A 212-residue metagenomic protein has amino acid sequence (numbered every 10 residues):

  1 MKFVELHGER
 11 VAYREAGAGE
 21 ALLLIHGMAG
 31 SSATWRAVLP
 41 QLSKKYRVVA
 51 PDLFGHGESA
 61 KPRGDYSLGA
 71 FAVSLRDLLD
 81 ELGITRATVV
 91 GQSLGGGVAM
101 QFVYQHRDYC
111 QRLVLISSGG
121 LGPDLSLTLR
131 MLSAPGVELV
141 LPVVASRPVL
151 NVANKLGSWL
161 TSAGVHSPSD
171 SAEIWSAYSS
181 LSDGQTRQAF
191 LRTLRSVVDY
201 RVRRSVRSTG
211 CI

Functional and structural regions predicted by a protein language model:
M1-L22, S43-Y46, V73, D80 (+4 more regions): Alpha/beta-hydrolase fold catalytic core
V4-G8, A16, V49-L94, S126: Active-site loop/oxyanion-hole signature of alpha/beta-hydrolase fold enzymes
E9-E58: Conserved HGGG/HGGXW glycine-rich cap/lid loop of the alpha/beta-hydrolase fold
L24-G27, S93, S118: Glycine-rich His-Gly loop
V98-F102: Hydrolases whose catalytic domains are alpha/beta-hydrolase-1, hotdog thioesterase, or metallo-beta-lactamase-like
Y104, Q111-A145: Flexible "cap/lid" loop of the alpha/beta hydrolase fold
L150-P168, S176-L181, R192-D199: Helix-loop "lid/cap" segments that line or gate small-molecule binding pockets
L181-I212: Conserved serine/cysteine hydrolase catalytic core
